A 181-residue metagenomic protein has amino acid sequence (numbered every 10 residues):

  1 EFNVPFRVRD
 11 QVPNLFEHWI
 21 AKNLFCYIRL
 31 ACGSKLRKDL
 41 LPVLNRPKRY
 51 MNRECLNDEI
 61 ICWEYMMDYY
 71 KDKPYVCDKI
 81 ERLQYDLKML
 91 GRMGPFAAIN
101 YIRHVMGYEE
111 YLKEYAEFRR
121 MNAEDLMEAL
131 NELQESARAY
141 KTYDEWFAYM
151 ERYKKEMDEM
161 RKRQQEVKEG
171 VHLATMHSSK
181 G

Functional and structural regions predicted by a protein language model:
E1-S34, M121, V171, H177-S179: Conserved motor-region signature of P-loop NTPase helicases/translocases
R9-Q11, E54, D58, K113 (+1 more regions): Residue-level detector of family-conserved "landmark" positions at structurally sensitive sites
F16-I20, L36-L40, C55, K79 (+2 more regions): Helical mechanochemical/support elements of P-loop NTPase systems and associated helical scaffolds
N23-L30, R46, Y101, E132: Generic recognition of well-ordered alpha-helical segments
L24, K38-Y65: Helix-hairpin-helix
N52, L133, G181: Residue-level signature of catalytic and energy-coupling elements of molecular machines, predominantly ATP/GTP-dependent
K71-S178: Accessory C-terminal helicase-associated subdomains
